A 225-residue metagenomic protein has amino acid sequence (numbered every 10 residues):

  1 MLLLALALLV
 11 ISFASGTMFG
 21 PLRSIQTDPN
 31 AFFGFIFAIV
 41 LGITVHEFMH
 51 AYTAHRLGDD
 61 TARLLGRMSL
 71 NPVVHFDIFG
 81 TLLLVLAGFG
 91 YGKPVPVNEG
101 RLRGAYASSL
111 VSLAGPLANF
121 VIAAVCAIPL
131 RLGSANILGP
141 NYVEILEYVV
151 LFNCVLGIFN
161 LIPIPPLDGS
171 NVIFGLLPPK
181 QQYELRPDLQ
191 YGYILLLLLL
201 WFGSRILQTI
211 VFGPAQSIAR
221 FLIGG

Functional and structural regions predicted by a protein language model:
M1-G225: Hydrophobic transmembrane alpha-helices and their immediate loop junctions in multi-pass integral membrane proteins
